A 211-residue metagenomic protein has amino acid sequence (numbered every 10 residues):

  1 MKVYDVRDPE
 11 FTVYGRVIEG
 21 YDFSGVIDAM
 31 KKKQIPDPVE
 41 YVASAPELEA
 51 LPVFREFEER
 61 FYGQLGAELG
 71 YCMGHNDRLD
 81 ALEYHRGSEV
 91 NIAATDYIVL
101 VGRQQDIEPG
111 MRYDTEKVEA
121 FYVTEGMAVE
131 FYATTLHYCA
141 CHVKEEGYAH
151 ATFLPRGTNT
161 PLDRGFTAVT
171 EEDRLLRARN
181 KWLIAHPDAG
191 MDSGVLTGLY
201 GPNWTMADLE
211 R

Functional and structural regions predicted by a protein language model:
M1-E125, Y138-R211: Active-site region of the double-stranded beta-helix
F131: Aromatic-residue-lined binding/catalytic grooves and analogous aromatic/hydrophobic interfacial grooves in multimeric
